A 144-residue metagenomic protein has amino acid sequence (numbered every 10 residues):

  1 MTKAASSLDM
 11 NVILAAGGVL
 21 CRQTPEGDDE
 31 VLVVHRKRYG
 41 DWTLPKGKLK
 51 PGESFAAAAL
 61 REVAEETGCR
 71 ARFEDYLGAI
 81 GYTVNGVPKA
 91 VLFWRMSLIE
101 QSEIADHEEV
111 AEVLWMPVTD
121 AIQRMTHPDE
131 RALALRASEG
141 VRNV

Functional and structural regions predicted by a protein language model:
T2-E30: Conserved N-terminal beta-strand and adjoining loop/helix that marks the start of the Nudix/MutT-like hydrolase domain
L8, K48-L49: Short, surface-exposed loop/turn motifs that are enriched in glycine and acidic residues and include a nearby proline
I13-A16, K37, K89-V91: Short connector loops at helix/strand junctions that flank enzyme active sites, especially segments positioning acidic
L32-H35: Short, acidic/hydrophobic/Gly-rich beta-strand patch recurrent on exposed beta strands that often constitutes part
Y39-D41: A short, flexible beta-alpha/helix-coil linker loop
T43-P45: A short gly/proline-enriched turn/hairpin at secondary-structure junctions
L49-F73, L77-R136: Unchanged
E139-V144: Generic C-terminal helix-cap and adjacent flexible tail
